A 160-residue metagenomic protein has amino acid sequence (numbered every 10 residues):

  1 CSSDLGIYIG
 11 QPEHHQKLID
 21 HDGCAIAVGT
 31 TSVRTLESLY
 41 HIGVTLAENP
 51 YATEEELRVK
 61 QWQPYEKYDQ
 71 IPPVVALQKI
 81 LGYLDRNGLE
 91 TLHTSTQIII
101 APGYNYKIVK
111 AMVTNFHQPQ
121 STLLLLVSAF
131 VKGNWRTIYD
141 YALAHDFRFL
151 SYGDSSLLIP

Functional and structural regions predicted by a protein language model:
C1-P160: Surface-exposed, charge/polar-rich loops and edge strands
